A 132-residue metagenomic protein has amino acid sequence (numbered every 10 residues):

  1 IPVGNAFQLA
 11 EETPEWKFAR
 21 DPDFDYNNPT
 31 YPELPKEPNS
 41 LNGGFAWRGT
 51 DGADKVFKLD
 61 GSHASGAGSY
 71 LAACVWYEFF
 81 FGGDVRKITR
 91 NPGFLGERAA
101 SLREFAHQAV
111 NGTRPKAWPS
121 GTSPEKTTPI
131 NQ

Functional and structural regions predicted by a protein language model:
P2-A6: Active-site-proximal beta-strand/loop segments in catalytic clefts of secreted hydrolases
Q8-E12: Short catalytic/ligand-binding loop motif for oxyanion handling, primarily in non-cytosolic enzymes, centered on
W16-Q132: Conserved catalytic region of serine esterases and O-acyltransferases that act on ester linkages in lipids
